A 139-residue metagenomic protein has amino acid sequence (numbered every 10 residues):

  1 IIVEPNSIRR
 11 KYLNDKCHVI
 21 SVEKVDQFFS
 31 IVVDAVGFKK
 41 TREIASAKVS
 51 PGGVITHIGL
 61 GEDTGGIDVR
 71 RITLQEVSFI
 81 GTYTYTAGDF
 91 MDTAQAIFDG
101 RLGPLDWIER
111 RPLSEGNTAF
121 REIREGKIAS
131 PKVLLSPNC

Functional and structural regions predicted by a protein language model:
I2-V3: Conserved SAM-binding motif I beta-strand of class I
N6-S7, G37, G61-E62, Y85-T86 (+2 more regions): Glycine-rich beta-alpha junction loops
S7-S78: Glycine-rich cofactor phosphate-binding loops and adjacent beta1-alpha1 units of small-molecule cofactor enzyme domains
V19-S21, F79, G103-P104, S130: Residue-level detector of short coil/turn "hinge" positions at structural boundaries
F28-F29, F38, F79, F90 (+2 more regions): Phenylalanine-focused residue identity feature
V32, G59, I80, G103-D106 (+1 more regions): A general structural-boundary detector
E43, A87, M91-C139: C-terminal hydrophobic helical "lid"/dimerization subdomain of Rossmann-like NAD(P)H-dependent oxidoreductases
V54, I67-D106: Rossmann-fold dehydrogenase core element
